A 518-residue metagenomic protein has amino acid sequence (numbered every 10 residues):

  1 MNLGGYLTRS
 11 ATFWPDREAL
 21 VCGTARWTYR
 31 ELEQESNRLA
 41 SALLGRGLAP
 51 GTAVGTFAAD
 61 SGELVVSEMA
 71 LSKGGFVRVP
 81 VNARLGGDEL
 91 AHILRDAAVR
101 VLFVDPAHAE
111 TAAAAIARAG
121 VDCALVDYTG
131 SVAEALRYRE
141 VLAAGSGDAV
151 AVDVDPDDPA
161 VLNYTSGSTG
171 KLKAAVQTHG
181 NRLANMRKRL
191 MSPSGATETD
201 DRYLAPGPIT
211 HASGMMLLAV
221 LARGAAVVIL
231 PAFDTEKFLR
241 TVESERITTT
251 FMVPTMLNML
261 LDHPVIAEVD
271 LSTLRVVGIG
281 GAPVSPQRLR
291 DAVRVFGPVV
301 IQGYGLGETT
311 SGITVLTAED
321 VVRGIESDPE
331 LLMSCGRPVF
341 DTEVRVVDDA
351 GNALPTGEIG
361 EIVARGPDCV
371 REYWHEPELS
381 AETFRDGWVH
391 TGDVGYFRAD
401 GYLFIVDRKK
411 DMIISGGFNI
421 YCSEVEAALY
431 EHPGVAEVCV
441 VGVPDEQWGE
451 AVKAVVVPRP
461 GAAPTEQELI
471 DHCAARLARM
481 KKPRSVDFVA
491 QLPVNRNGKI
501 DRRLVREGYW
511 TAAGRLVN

Functional and structural regions predicted by a protein language model:
T8, D16-S61, V65-M69, G86-A91 (+1 more regions): Conserved AMP-binding/adenylate-forming core of the ANL superfamily
P15, V132, G145-Y164, K171 (+3 more regions): Conserved pre-ATP/AMP-binding loop-to-beta segment of ANL
T28-E31, A160-R187: Conserved AMP-binding A3 loop
L85, L102-V104, T250, G366 (+6 more regions): AMP-binding/adenylate-forming catalytic core of the ANL superfamily
E110-P156: ANL superfamily adenylate-forming
L183-R202, T210-T248, H263: Conserved AMP-binding/adenylation subdomain of ANL enzymes
A222, I247-M252, L261-E330, E343: Gly/Ser/Thr-rich phosphate-binding loop
R337-D341, D349-T383, I420: Conserved ATP/PPi-binding loop(s) of AMP-dependent carboxylate-activating enzymes
